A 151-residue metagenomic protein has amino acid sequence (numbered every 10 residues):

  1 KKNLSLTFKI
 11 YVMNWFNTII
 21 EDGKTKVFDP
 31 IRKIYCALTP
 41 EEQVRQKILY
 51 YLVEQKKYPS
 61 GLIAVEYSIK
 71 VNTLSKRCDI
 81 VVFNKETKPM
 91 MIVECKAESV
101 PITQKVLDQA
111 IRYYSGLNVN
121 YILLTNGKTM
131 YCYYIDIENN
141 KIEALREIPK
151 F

Functional and structural regions predicted by a protein language model:
L4-L6: Short hydrophobic targeting helices and cationic amphipathic motifs that mediate membrane/organellar targeting
F8-Y11: Aromatic (phenylalanine/tyrosine) cluster motif
M13-Y121, G127-F151: A short, conserved, highly charged catalytic patch centered on acidic carboxylates
